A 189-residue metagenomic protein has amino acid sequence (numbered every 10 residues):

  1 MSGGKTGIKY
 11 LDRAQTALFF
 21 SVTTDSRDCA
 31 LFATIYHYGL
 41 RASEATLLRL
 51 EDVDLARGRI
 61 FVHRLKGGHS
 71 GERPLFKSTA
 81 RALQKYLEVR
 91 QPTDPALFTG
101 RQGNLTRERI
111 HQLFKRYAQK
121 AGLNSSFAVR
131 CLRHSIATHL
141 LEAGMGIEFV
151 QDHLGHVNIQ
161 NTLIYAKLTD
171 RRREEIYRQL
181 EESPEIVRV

Functional and structural regions predicted by a protein language model:
M1-V189: Conserved catalytic core of the tyrosine transesterase superfamily
